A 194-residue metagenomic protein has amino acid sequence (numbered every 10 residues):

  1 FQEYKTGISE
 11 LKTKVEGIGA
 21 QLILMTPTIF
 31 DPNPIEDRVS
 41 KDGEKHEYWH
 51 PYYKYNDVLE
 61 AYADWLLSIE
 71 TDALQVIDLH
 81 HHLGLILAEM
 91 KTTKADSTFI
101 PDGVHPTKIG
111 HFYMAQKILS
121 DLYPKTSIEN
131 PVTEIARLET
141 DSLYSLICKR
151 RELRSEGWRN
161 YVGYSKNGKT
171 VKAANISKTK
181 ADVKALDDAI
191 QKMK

Functional and structural regions predicted by a protein language model:
F1, K12, Y52-Y55, F99-V104: Second-shell loop/turn segments in exported
E3-G17, A61-S68: Alpha-helical scaffolding segments of alpha/beta enzyme cores, especially the outer helices of TIM-barrel or partial
E3-G7, K54-Y62, P106, G110: Soluble or luminal CAZymes and related metallo-dependent hydrolases
E16-Q21, L74: A short helix->loop->beta-strand "cap" motif at the edges of active sites that frequently abuts
M25-I29, L79-H82: Active-site-proximal beta-strand/loop segments in catalytic clefts of secreted hydrolases
D31-P34, G84-L87: Short catalytic/ligand-binding loop motif for oxyanion handling, primarily in non-cytosolic enzymes, centered on
P32-L79: Substrate-gating cap/lid alpha-helix
D72-I77, G84-I86, T92-K194: Conserved catalytic region of serine esterases and O-acyltransferases that act on ester linkages in lipids
